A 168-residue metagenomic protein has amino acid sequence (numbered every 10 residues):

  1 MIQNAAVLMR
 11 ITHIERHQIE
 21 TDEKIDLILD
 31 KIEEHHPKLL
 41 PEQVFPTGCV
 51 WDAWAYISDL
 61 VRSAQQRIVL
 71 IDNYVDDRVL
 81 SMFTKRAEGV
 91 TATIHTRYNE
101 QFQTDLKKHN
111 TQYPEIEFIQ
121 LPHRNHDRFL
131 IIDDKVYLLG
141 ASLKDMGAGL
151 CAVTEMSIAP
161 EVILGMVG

Functional and structural regions predicted by a protein language model:
M1-W54, V75-G168: PLD/PLD-like phosphodiesterase catalytic module centered on the HKD motif
L60-Q65: Secondary-structure "cap/kink" motif recognition
I68: Catalytic histidine site
